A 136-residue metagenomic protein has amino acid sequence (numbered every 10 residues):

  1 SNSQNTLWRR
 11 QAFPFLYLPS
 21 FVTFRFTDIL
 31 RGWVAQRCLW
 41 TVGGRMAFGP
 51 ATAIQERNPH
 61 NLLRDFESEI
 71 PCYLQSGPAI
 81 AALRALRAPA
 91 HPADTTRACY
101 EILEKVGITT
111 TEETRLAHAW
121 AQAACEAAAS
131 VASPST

Functional and structural regions predicted by a protein language model:
S1-F21, R25, C38-T136: Terminal low-complexity segments of carbohydrate-biosynthetic enzymes
D28: Conserved kinase catalytic-core segment
R31-V34: Short active-site alpha-helical segment characteristic of glycosyltransferases and processive polysaccharide synthases
